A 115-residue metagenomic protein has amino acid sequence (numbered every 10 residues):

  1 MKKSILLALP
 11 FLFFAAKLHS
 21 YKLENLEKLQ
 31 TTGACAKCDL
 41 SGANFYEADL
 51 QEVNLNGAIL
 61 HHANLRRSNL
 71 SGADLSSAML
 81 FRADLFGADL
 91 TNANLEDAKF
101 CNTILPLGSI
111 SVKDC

Functional and structural regions predicted by a protein language model:
M1-S4: Positively charged n-region of N-terminal signal peptides that target proteins for export
L6-L7, K28: Short amphipathic alpha-helical "recognition" segments used for binding
L7-A8, L18: Cleavable N-terminal signal peptides
A8-P10, D114: Ankyrin-repeat-protein effector appendages
H19-C115: Tandem repeat scaffolds
